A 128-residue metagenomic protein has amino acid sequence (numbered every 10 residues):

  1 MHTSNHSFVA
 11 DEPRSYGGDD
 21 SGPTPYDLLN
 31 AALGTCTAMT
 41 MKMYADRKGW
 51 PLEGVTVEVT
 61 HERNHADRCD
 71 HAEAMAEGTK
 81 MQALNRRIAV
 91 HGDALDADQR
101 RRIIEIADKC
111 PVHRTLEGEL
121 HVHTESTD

Functional and structural regions predicted by a protein language model:
M1-A31, M41-D128: Extended beta-strand/beta-hairpin segments
C36-T37: Alpha-helical metal-binding/catalytic segments enriched in His/Glu/Asp
